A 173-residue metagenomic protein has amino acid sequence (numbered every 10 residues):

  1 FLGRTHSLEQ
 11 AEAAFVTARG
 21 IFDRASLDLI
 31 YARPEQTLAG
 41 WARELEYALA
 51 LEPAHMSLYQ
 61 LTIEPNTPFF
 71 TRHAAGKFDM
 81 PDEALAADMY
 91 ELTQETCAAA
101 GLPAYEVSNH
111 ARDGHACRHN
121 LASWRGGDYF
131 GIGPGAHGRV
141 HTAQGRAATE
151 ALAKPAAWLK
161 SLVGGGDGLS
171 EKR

Functional and structural regions predicted by a protein language model:
F1-R173: C-terminal scaffold of the Radical SAM
